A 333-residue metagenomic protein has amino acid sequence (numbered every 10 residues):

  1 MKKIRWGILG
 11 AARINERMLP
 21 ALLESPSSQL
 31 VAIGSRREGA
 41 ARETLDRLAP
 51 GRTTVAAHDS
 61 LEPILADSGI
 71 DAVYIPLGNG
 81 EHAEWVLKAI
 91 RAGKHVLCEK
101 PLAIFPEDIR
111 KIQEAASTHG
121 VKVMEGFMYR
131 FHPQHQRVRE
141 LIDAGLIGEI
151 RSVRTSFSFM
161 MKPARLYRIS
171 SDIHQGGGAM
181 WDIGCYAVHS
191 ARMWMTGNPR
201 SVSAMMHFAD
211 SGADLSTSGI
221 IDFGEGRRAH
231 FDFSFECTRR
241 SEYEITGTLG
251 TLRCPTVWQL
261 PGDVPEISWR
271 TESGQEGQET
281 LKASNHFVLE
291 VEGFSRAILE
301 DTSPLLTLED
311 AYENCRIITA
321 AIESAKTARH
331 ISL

Functional and structural regions predicted by a protein language model:
M1-P50: N-terminal Rossmann-like dinucleotide-binding module
K3, E244-E313, I331-L333: C-terminal glycine/acidic-rich active-site capping loop/insertion
S28, A72-Y74, G224, R296-L333: C-terminal helix-rich "cap/oligomerization" subdomain common to oxidoreductases
T54-A115: Beta-loop-alpha module in the N-terminal Rossmann-like domain of NAD(P)-dependent dehydrogenases, especially those
C98, V123-E125, F231, C254: Hydrophobic residues in well-ordered beta-strands that form the structural core
K111-M128, E149-R151: Rossmann-fold dehydrogenase core element
Y129-M205, D210, A328: Predominantly a Rossmann-like dinucleotide-binding segment in NAD(P)-dependent oxidoreductases
V188-P261, V288-T302: Contiguous beta-strand/loop segments that form the cofactor/metal-binding neighborhood of enzyme cores
